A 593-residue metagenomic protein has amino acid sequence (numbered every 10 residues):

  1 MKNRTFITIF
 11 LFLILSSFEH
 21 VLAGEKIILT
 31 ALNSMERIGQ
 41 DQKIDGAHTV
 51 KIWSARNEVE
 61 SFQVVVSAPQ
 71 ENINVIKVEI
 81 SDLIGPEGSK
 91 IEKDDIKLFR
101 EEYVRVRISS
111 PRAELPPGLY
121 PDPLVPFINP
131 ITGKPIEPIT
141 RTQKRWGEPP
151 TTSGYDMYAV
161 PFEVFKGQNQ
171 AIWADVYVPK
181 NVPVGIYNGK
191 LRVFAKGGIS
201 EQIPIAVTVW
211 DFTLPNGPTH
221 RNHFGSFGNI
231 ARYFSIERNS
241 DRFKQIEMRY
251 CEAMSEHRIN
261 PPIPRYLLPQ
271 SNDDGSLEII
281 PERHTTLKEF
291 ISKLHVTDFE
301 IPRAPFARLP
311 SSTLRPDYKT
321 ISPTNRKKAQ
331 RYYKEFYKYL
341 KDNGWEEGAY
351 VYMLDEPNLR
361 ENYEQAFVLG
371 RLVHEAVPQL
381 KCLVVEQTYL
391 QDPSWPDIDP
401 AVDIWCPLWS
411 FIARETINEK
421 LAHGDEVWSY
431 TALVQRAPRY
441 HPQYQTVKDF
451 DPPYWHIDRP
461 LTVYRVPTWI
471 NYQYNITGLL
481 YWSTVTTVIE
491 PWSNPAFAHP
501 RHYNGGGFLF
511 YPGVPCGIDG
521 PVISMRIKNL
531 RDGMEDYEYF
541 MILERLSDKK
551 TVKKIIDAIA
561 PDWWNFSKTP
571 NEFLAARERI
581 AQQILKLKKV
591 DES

Functional and structural regions predicted by a protein language model:
M1-T8: Bacterial N-terminal signal peptides that target proteins for export
T8-S17: Bacterial N-terminal signal peptides
F18-A23: Sec/Tat signal peptide C-region and signal peptidase I cleavage site
G24-P69: Beta-sheet-dominated interaction scaffolds and their linkers
H48-V50, E60-F62, D94, V160 (+1 more regions): Short strand-edge motifs at loop-to-beta-strand transitions and within beta-strands of extracellular beta-rich domains
S67, S81-I84, I108, R112-P116 (+10 more regions): Aromatic-lined carbohydrate-binding surfaces of glycoside hydrolases
N72-I80, G185: Short, hydrophobic/aromatic beta-strand segments
K338-M353, V368-S593: Substrate-binding groove of N-acetylhexosamine-processing glycoside hydrolases
